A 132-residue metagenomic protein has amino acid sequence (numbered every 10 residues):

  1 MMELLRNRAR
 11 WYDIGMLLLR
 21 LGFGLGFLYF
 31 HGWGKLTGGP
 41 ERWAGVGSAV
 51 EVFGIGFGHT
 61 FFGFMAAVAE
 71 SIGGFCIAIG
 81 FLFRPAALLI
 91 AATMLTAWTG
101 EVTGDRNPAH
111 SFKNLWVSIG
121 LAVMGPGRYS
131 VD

Functional and structural regions predicted by a protein language model:
M1-G38, F57-V68, I72, A78-D132: Extended, low-polarity transmembrane helix blocks
W43-G58: Perimembrane loop-to-helix junctions flanking transmembrane segments
